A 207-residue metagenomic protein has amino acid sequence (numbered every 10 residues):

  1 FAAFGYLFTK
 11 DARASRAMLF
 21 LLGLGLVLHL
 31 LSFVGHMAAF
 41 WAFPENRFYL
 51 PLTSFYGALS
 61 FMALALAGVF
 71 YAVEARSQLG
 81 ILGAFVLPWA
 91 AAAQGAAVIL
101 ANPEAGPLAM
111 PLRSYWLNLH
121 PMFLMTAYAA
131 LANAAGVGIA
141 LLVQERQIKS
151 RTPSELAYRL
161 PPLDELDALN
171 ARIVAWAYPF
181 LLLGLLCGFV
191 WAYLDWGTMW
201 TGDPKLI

Functional and structural regions predicted by a protein language model:
F1-I207: Polytopic transmembrane helical bundles with strong interfacial aromatic enrichment
